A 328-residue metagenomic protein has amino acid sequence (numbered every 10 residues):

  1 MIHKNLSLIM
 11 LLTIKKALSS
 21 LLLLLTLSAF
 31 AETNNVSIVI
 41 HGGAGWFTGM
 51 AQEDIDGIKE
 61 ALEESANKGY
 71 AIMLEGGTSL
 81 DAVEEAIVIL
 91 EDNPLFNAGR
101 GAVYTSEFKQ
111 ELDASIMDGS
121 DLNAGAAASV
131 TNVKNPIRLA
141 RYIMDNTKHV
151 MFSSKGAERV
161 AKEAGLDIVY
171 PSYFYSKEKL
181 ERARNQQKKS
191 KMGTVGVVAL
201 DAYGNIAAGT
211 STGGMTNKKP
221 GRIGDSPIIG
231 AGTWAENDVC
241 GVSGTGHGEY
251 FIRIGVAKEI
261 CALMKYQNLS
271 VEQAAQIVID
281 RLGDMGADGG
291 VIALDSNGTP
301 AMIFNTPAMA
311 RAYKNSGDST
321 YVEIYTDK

Functional and structural regions predicted by a protein language model:
M1-N34: Bacterial Sec-dependent N-terminal signal peptides
E32-K328: Alpha/propeptide regions of enzymes that mature by internal proteolysis
